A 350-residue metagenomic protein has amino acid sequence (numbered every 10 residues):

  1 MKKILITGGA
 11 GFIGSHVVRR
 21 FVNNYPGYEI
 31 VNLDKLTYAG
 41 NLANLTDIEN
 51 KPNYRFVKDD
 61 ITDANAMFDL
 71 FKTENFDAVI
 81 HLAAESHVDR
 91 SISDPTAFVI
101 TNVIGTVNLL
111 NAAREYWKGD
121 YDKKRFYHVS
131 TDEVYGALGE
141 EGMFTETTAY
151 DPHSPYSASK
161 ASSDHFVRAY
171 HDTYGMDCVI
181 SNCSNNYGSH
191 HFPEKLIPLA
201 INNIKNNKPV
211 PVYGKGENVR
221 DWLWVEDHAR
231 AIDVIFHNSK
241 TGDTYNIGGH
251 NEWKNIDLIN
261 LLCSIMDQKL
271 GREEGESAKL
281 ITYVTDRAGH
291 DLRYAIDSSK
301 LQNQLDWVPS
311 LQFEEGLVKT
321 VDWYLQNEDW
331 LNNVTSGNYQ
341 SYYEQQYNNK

Functional and structural regions predicted by a protein language model:
M1-N186, F236, N255, K319 (+2 more regions): N-terminal Rossmann-like NAD(P)+-binding domain of SDR-like oxidoreductases, especially those catalyzing
I4, V17, D59-T62, A78 (+1 more regions): C-terminal substrate-binding subdomain of Rossmann-fold SDR/epimerase-dehydratase oxidoreductases
L36, N185-G188, N218-V219, R287-A288: Short histidine/acidic/glycine/proline-rich micro-motifs that form metal- and phosphate-coordinating active-site loops
N41, N50, E140, S189-P193 (+3 more regions): Residue-level signature of the cytosolic catalytic core of signaling kinases
I48, G142, P193-I201: A glycine/serine/threonine-rich, flexible loop-to-helix segment that serves as the NAD(P) cofactor-binding "lid"
A66, A97, I104, F192-L196 (+2 more regions): Residue-level recognition of oxygen-bearing side chains
K118, Y127, G136-E140, G175 (+3 more regions): Proline-centered turn/helix-capping motifs that create local helix->coil transitions or kinks
P152-S159, S189, P193, I197 (+1 more regions): The catalytic Tyr-centered alpha-helix of NAD(P)H-dependent dehydrogenases
